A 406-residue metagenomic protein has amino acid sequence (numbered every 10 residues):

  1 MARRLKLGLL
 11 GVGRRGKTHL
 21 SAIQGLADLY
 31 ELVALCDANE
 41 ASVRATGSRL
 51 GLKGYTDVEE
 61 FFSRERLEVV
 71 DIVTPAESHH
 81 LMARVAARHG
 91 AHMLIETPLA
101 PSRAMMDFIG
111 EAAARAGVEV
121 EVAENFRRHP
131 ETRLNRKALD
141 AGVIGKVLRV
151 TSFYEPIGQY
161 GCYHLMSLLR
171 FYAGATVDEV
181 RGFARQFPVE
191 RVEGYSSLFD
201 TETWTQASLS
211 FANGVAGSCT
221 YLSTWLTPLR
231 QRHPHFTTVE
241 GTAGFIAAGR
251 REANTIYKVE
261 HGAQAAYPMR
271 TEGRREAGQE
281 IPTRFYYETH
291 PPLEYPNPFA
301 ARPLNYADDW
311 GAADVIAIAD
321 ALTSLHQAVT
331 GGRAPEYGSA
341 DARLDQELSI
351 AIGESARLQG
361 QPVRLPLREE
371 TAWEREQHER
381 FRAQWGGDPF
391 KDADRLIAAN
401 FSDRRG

Functional and structural regions predicted by a protein language model:
M1-L50: N-terminal Rossmann-like dinucleotide-binding module
R4, S210-F211, F236-E336, E374-G406: C-terminal glycine/acidic-rich active-site capping loop/insertion
G13, H19, L50-A112: Beta-loop-alpha module in the N-terminal Rossmann-like domain of NAD(P)-dependent dehydrogenases, especially those
T56, I95, V120-V122, A248: Hydrophobic residues in well-ordered beta-strands that form the structural core
E77, L99-M166: A contiguous active-site-proximal alpha/beta segment in oxidoreductase catalytic domains
G90, G117, G214, G332 (+1 more regions): Glycine-centered short loops/turns at secondary-structure junctions
V147-E240: Rossmann-like dinucleotide-binding domain that binds NAD(P)(H)
G338-R380: A contiguous, mid-protein "functional segment" used to position or interact with cofactors/ions or partner subunits
